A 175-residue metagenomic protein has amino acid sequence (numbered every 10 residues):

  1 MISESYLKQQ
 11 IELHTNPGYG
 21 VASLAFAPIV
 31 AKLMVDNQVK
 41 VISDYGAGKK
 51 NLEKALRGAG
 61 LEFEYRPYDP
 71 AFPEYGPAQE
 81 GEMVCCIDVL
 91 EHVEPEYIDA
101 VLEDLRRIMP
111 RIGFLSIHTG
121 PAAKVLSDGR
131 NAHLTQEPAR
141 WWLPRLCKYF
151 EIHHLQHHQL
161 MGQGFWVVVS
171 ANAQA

Functional and structural regions predicted by a protein language model:
M1-G81, E96-E103, I108, T119 (+2 more regions): Conserved N-terminal segment of class I S-adenosyl-L-methionine
C85: A conserved beta-strand element that flanks and buttresses the S-adenosyl-L-methionine
V89-H92: Hydrophobic adenine-recognition pocket in adenosine-nucleotide-binding enzymes
M109-G113: Short glycine-dipeptide loop
H118-K124: Short "lid" loop at the C-terminus of a central beta-strand within the Rossmann-like core of SAM-dependent
